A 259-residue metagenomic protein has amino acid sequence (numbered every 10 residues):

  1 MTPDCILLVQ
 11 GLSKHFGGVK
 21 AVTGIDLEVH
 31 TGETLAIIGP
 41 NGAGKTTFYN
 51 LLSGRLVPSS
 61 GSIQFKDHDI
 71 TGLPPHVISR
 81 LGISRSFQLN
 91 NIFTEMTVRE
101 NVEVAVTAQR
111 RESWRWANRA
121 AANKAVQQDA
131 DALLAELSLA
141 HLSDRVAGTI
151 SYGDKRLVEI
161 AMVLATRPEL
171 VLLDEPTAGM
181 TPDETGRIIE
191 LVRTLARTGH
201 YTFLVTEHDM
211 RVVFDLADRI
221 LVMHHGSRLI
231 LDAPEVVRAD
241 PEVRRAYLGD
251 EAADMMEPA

Functional and structural regions predicted by a protein language model:
T2-A259: Glycine-rich phosphate-binding loops of nucleotide-dependent enzymes
